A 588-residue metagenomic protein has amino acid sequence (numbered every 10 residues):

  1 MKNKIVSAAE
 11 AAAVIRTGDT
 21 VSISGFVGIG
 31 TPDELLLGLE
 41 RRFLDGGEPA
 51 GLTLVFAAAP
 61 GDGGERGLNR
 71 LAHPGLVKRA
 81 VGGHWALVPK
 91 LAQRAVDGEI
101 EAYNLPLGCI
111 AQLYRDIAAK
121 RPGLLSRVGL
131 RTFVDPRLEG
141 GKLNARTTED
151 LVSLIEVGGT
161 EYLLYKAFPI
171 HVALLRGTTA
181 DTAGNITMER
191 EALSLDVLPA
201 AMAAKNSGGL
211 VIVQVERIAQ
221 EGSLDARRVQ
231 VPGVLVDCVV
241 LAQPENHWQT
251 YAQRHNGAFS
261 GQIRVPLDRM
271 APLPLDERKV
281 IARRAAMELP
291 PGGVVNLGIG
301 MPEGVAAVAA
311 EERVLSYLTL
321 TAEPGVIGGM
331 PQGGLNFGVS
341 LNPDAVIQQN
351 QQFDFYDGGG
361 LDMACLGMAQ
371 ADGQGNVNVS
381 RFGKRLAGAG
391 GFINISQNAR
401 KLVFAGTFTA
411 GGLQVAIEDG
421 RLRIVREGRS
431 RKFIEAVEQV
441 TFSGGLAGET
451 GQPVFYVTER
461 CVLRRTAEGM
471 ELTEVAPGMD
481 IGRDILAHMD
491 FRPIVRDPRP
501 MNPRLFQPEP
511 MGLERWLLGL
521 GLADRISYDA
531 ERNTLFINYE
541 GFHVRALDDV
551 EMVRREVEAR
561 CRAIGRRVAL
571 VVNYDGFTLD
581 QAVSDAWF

Functional and structural regions predicted by a protein language model:
K2-A12, V27-L44, V55, G61-A72 (+2 more regions): Conserved phosphate- and dinucleotide-binding cores of soluble alpha/beta proteins, encompassing both enzyme active
A9-T20, F168, R284-V294, G565: Glycine-rich phosphate/diphosphate-binding loops that line cofactor/substrate pockets in enzymes
A12, A50, A271-P274, K279 (+3 more regions): Glycine-rich phosphate/ribose-binding loops and adjacent secondary-structure elements that form binding surfaces
T20-G25, T53-F56, N573: Short glycine-rich or small-residue beta-strand-to-loop segments that form or flank ligand, phosphate, metal/Fe-S
G25, L535-H543, E551-F588: Short, glycine-/small-residue-enriched flexible loop/hinge segments at domain edges that mediate gating
F43-E48, E312-V314, I564: Short helix-capping segments at alpha-helix termini
Q262-E277, D575: Glycine-rich phosphate-binding "P-loop"
G512-N538: Short beta-strand/loop segment at the start of cytosolic alpha/beta domains
